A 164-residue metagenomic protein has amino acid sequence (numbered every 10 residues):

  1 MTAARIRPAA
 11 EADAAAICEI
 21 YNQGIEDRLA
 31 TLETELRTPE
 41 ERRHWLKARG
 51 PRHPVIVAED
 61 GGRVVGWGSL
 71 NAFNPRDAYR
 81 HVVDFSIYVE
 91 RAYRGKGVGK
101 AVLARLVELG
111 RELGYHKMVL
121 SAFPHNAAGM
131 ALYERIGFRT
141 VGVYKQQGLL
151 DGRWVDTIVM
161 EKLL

Functional and structural regions predicted by a protein language model:
R5-I17: A short beta-loop-alpha structural element at the N-terminal edge of CoA-dependent acyl/N-acetyltransferase catalytic
P8, E35-A92, L103-A104, L109 (+1 more regions): Acetyl-CoA-dependent GNAT
A14, C18-W45: Conserved GNAT-fold acetyl-CoA-binding loop/helix
Y21, Y133, F138, M160: Conserved active-site tyrosine of GNAT-family acetyltransferases
R63-G66, A128, W154: Glycine-rich acetyl-CoA-binding "A-motif" of GNAT/NAT acetyltransferases
R94, L120-M130, Q147-D151: Conserved beta-strand-loop-alpha-helix junction that forms the acyl-donor binding cleft
G95-E108, M130-R135: Conserved acetyl-CoA-binding loop-helix of GNAT-fold acetyltransferases
G110-A122: Conserved GNAT acetyl-CoA-binding A-motif
